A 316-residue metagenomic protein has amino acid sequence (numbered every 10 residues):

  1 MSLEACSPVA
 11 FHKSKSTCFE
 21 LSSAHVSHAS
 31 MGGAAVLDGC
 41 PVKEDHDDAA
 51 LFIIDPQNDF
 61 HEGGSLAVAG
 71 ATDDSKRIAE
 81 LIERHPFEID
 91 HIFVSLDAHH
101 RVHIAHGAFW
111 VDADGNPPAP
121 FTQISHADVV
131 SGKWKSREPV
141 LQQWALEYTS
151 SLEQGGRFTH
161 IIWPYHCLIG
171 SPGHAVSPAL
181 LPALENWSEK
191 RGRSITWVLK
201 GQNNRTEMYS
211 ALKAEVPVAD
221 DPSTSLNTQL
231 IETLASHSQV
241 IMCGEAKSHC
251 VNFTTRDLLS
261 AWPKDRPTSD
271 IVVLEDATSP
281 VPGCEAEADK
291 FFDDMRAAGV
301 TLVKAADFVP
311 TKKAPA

Functional and structural regions predicted by a protein language model:
S2-V94, H99-A316: Active-site-adjacent betaalpha module
